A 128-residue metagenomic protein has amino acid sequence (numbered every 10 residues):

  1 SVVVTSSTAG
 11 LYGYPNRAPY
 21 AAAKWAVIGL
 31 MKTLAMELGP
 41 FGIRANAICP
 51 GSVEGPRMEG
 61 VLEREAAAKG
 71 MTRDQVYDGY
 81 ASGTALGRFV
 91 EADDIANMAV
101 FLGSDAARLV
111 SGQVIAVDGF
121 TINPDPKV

Functional and structural regions predicted by a protein language model:
S7: Residue(s) in the substrate-gating loop at a strand-loop-helix junction that position the organic substrate next
Y12, S111-V128: Short C-terminal tail/terminal secondary-structure segment of NAD(P)H-dependent dehydrogenase/reductase domains
Y12-A18, P40-F41, G87, D105: Active-site loop immediately N-terminal to the catalytic Tyr-X3-Lys motif of short-chain dehydrogenase/reductase
A23, M31: Active-site helix of classical SDR
I28, P50-G60, R64, A68: Short, flexible catalytic-loop segment of classical short-chain dehydrogenase/reductase
L38-P40, V53, G103: A short hydrophobic alpha-helix cap/turn motif
G39, R44, V110-G112: Short, small/polar-rich loop/turn modules that mediate ligand/substrate recognition or access, typified
A47, G55, M71-A106, V110 (+1 more regions): C-terminal helical subdomain
